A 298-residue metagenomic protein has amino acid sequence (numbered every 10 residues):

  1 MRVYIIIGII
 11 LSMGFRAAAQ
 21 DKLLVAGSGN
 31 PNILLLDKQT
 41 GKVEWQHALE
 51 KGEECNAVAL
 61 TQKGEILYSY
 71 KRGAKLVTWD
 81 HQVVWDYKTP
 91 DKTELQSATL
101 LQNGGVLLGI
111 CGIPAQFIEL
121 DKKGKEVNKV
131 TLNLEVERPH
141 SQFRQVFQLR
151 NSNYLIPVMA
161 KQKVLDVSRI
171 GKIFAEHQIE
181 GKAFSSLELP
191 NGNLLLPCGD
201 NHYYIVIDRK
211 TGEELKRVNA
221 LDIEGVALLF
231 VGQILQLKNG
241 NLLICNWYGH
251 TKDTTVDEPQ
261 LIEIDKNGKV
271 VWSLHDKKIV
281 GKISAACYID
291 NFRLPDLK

Functional and structural regions predicted by a protein language model:
M1-Q20: Bacterial Sec-dependent N-terminal signal peptides
Q20-K298: Histidine-/acidic-rich catalytic cores in large beta-rich domains
